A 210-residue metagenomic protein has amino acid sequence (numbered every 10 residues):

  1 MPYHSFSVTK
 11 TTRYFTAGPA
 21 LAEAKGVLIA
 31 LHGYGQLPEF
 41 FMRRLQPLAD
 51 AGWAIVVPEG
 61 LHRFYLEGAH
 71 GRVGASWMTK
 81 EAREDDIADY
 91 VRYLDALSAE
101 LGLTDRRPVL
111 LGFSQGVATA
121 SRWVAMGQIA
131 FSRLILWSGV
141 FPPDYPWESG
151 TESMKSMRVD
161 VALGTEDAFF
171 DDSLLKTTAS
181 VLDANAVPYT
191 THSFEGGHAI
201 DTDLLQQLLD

Functional and structural regions predicted by a protein language model:
H4-R106: Serine-hydrolase catalytic machinery in alpha/beta-hydrolase-like enzymes
I29-L31, L111, A162: Short hydrophobic segments within beta-strands
R43, R122-M126: Active-site signature of alpha/beta-hydrolase-fold catalytic machinery across serine- and Asp/Cys-nucleophile hydrolases
E59, L111, W137-S138, F194-E195: Alpha/beta-hydrolase-fold catalytic nucleophile elbow
L111-G116, A120: Gly/Ala-rich beta-loop-alpha elbow adjacent to hydrolase catalytic centers
T119-W123, Y145: Hydrolases whose catalytic domains are alpha/beta-hydrolase-1, hotdog thioesterase, or metallo-beta-lactamase-like
I129-P142: A conserved short beta-strand
V140-L209: The feature captures the conserved acid-bearing segment of alpha/beta-hydrolase catalytic domains
